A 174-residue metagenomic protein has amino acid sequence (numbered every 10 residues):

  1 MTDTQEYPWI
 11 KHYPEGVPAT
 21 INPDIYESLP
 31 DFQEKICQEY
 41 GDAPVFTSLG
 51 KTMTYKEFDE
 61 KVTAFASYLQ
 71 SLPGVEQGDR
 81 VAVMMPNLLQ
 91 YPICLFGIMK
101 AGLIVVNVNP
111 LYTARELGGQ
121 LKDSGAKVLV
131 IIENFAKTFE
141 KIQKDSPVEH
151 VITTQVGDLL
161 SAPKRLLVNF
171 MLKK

Functional and structural regions predicted by a protein language model:
M1-Y26: Flexible, non-catalytic linker and terminal segments flanking ANL/adenylate-forming cores
Y7-K11, D31-T54: AMP-dependent adenylate-forming
I25, D42-E76, A82-L88, P92-F96 (+1 more regions): Conserved AMP-binding/adenylate-forming core of the ANL superfamily
Y26, P30, K174: Alpha-helix-centered segments that form part of catalytic cores
Q33, C94, F139: Aromatic/hydrophobic pocket-lining residues that form π-stacking "cages" and hydrophobic walls in ligand
Q38, S71-V75, K141-D145: Secondary-structure boundary motif
E76-D79, G125-K127: Short acidic/histidine-rich motifs immediately flanking catalytic phosphotransfer sites in two-component signaling
K100-K174: Structural core segment of the AMP-binding/adenylate-forming
